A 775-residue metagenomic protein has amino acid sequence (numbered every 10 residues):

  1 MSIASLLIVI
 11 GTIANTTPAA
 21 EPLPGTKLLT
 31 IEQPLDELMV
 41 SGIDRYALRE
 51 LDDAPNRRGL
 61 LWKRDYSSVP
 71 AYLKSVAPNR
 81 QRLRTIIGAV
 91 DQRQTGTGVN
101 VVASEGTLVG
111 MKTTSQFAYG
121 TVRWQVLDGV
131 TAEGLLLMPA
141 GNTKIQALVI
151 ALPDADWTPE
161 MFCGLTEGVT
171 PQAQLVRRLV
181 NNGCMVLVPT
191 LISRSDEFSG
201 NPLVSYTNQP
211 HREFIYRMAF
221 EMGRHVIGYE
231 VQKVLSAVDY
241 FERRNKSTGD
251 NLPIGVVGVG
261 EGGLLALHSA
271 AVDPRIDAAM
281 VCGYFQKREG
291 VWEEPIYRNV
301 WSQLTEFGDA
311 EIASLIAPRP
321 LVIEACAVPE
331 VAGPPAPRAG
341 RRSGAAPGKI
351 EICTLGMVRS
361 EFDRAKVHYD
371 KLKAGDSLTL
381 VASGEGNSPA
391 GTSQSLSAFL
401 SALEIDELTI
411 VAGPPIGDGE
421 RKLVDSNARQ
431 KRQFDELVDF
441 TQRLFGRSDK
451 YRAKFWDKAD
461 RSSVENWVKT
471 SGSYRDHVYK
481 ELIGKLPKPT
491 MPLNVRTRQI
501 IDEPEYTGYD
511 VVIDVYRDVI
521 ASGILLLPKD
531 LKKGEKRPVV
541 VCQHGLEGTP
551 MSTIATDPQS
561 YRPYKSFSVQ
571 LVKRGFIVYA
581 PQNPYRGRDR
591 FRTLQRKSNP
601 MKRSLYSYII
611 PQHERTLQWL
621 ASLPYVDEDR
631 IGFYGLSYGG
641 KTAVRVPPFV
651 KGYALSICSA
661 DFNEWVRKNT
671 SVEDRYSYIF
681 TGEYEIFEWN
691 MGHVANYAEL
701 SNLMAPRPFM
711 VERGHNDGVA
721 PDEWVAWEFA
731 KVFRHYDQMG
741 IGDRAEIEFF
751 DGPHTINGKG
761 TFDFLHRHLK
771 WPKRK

Functional and structural regions predicted by a protein language model:
S2-T12: Bacterial N-terminal signal peptides
P18-T131, K144, G223-V226, D239 (+9 more regions): Alpha/beta-hydrolase-fold serine-hydrolase catalytic core, especially in secreted/extracellular enzymes
V130, D156-E160, R194-F198, G262-A266 (+11 more regions): Flexible loop/turn segments at secondary-structure boundaries
L137-P139, L152-P153, P189, V257-L267 (+14 more regions): Generic beta-strand/beta-sheet core signal
T143-R244, N251-P253, Y284-Y297, K532-S622 (+1 more regions): Cap/lid segment of the alpha/beta-hydrolase catalytic domain
Q146-L148, N182-M185, N251-P253, P274-A278 (+8 more regions): Loop/turn elements at helix/coil->beta-strand transitions in domains of secreted/extracellular proteins
F162-T170, S205-P210, E221-Q232, V257 (+11 more regions): Alpha-helix capping and helix-loop boundary segments enriched in small/acidic/polar residues
S236-L315, R615-G692: Primarily recognizes the serine-hydrolase "nucleophile elbow" in alpha/beta-hydrolase and SGNH/GDSL folds
